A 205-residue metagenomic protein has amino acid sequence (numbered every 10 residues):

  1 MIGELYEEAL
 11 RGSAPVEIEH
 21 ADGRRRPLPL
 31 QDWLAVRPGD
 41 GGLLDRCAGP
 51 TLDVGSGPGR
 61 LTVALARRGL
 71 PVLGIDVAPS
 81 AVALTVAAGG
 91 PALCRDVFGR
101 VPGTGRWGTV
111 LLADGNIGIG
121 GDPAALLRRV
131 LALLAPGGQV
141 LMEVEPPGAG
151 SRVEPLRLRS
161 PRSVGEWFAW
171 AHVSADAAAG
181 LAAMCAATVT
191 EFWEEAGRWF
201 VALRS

Functional and structural regions predicted by a protein language model:
M1-R46: S-adenosyl-L-methionine
A48-G57: Conserved class I S-adenosyl-L-methionine
A78: Conserved SAM/SAH-binding beta-strand->alpha-helix loop
G89-G99: Conserved SAM-binding strand-loop segment of SAM-dependent methyltransferases
F98-T109: A short acidic, Gly/Pro-enriched loop at the edge of an enzyme's catalytic core that lines a small-molecule cofactor
G118-V130: A short, conserved alpha-helix within the catalytic core of class I
G137-E145: Conserved beta-strand signature within the Rossmann-like core of class I S-adenosyl-L-methionine
F168-A186: Short alpha-helix
